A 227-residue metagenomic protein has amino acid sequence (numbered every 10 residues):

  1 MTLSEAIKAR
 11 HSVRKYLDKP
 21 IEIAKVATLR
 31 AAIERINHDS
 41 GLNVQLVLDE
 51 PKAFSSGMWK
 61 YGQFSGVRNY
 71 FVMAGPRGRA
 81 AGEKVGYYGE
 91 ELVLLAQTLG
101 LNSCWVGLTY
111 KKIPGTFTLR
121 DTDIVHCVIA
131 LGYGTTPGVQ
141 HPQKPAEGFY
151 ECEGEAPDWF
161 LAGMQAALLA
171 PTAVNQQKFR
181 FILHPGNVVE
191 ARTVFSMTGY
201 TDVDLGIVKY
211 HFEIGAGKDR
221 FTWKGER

Functional and structural regions predicted by a protein language model:
M1-R227: Acidic, surface-exposed loops and disordered segments
